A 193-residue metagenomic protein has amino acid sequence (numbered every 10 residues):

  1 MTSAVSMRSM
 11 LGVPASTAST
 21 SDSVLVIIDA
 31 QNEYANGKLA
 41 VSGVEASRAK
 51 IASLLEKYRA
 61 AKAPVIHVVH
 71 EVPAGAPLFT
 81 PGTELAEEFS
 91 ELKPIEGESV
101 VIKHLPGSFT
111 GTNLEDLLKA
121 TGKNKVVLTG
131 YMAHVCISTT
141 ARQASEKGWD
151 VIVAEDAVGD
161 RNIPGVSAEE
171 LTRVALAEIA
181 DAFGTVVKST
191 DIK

Functional and structural regions predicted by a protein language model:
T2-V24, A52-E56, L78-K193: Active-site-adjacent betaalpha module
I28, A63-H70, A154: Short beta-strand segments at enzyme active-site cores
Q31-N36: Short acidic, Gly/Ser-rich segments with clustered Asp/Glu that frequently serve as metal-coordination loops in enzyme
L39-H67: A short alpha/beta connector and helix-capping loop motif
P73: Localized chelating/binding microdomains that coordinate divalent metal ions or stabilize phosphate-bearing
